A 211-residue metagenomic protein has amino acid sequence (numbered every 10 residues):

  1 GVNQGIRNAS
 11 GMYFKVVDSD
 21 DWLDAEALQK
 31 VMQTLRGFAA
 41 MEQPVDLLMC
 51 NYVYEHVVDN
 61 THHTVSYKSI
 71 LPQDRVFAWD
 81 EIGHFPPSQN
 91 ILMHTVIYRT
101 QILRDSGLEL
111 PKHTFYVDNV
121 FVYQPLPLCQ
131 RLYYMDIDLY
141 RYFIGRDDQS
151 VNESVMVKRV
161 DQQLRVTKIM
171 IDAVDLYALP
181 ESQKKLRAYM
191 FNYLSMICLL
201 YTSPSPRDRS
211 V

Functional and structural regions predicted by a protein language model:
G1-A9: Glycine-rich, basic loop-to-helix element that forms the pyrophosphate-binding segment of sugar-nucleotide handling
F14: Short aromatic/hydrophobic "clamp" motif used to bind/position activated sugar donors
V17-S19: Active-site acidic Asp-centered loop
D21-Y133, Y140-V157: Donor-binding/catalytic cores of nucleotide-activated saccharide and glycerol-phosphate transferases/polymerases
I137-R146, N152-E181, I197-S203: Catalytic core of nucleotide-sugar-dependent glycosyltransferases
Y189-I197: Amphipathic alpha-helical repeat scaffolds of TPR domains
Y201-V211: Single conserved hydrophobic/aromatic residue that forms the stacking wall/gate of nucleotide- or nucleobase-binding
